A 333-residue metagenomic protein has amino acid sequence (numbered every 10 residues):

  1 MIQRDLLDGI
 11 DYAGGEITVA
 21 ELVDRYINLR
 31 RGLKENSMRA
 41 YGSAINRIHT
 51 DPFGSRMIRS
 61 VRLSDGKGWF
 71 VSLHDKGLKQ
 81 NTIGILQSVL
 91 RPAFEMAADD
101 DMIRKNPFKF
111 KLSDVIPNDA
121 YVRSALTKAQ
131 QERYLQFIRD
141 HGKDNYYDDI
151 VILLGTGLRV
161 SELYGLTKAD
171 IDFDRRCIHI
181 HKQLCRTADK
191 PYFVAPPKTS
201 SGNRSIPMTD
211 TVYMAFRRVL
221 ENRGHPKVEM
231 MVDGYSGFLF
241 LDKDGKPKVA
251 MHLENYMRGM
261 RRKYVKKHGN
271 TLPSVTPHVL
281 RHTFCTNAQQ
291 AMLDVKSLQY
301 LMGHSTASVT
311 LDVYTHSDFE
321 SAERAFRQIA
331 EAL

Functional and structural regions predicted by a protein language model:
M1-E16, T199: Short, surface-exposed polybasic/aromatic micro-patch for ligand or macromolecular engagement
G15, I27-M102, H141-G142, P247-H252 (+1 more regions): N-terminal core-binding DNA-recognition domain of tyrosine site-specific recombinases/integrases
H74, S88, L153-G155, Q289-Q290: Short amphipathic helical patch at the helix-1/turn junction of helix-turn-helix
G84-L86, D99, I103-L166, D174 (+3 more regions): Basic, Lys/Arg- and aromatic-enriched nucleic-acid-binding interface segment
L112-S113, L166-G224, M230-M231: Conserved tyrosine-mediated DNA breakage-rejoining catalytic core shared by Y-recombinases
R133-F137, D189-V194, A291, D312 (+1 more regions): DNA/chromatin major-groove-contacting recognition/catalytic segments
Q136-Y146, T156, I206, N222-F238 (+3 more regions): Short, basic (Lys/Arg/His-rich) helix/loop patches that form interaction surfaces in the mid-to-C-terminal regions
D170-C177, L293-V313: Short, polar N-cap/turn motifs at the start of nucleic acid-interacting alpha helices
